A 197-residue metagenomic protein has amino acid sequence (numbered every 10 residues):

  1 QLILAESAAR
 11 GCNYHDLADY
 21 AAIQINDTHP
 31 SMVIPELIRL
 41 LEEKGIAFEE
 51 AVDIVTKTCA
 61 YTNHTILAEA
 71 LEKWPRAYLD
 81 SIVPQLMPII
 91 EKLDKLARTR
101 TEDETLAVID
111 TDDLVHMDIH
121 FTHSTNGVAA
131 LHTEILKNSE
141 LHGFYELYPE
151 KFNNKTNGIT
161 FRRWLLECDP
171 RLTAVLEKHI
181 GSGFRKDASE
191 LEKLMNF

Functional and structural regions predicted by a protein language model:
Q1-F197: A conserved ligand/cofactor-binding region detector
